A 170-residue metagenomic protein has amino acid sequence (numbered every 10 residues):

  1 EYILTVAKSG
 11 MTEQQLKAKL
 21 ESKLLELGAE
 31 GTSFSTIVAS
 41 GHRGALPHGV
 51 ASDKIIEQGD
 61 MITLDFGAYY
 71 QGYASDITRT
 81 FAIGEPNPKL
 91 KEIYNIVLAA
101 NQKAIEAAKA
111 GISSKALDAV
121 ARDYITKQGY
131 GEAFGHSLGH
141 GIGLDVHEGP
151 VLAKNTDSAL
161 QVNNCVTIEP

Functional and structural regions predicted by a protein language model:
E1-P170: Active-site neighborhoods and metal-handling regions in enzymes and metal-associated proteins
